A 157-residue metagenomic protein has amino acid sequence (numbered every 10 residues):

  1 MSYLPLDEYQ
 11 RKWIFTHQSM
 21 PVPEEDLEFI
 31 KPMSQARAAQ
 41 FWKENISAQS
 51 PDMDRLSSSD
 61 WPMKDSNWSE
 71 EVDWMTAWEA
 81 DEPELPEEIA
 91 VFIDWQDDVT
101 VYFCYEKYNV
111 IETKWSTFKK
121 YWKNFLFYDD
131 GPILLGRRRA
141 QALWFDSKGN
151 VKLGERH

Functional and structural regions predicted by a protein language model:
M1-N150, E155-H157: Structured alpha/beta or helical-core interaction and ligand-binding surfaces enriched in interleaved
